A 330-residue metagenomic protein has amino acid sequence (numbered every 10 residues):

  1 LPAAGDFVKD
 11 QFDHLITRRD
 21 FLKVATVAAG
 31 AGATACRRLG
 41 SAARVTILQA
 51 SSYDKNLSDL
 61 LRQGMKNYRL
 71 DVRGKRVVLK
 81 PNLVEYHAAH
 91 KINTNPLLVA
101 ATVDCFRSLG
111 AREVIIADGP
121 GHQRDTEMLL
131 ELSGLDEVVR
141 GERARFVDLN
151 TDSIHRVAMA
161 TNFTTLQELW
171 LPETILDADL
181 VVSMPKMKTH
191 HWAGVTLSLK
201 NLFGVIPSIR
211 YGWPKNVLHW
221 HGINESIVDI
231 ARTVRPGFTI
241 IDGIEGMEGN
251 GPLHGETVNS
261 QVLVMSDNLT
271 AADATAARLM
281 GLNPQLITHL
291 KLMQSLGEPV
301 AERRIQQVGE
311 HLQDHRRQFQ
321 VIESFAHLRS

Functional and structural regions predicted by a protein language model:
P2-S330: N-terminal and secondary-structure boundary signal
